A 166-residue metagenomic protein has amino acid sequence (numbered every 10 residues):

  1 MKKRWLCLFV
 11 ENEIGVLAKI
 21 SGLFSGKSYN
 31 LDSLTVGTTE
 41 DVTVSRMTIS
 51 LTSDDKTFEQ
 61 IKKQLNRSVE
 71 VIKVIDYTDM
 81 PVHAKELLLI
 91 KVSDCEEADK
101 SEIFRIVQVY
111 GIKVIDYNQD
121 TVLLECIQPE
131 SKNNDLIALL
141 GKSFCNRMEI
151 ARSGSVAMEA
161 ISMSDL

Functional and structural regions predicted by a protein language model:
M1-W5, F9-R46, S53-L166: Long, contiguous binding/interaction regions
